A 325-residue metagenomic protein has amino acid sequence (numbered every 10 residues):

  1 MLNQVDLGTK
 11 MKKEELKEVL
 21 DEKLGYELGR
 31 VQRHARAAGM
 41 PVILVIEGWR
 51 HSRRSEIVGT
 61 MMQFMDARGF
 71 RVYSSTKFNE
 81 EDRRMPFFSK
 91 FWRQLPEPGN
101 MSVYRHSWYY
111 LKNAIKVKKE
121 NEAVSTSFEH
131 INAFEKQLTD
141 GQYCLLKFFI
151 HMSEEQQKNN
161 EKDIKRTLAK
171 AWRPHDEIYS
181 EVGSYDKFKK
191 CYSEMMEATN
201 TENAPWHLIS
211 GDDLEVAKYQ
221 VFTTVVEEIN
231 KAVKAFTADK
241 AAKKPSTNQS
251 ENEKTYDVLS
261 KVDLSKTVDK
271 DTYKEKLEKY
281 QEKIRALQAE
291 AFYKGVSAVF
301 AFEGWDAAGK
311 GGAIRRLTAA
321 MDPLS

Functional and structural regions predicted by a protein language model:
M1-S325: Glycine-rich phosphate-binding loop of ATP-dependent small-molecule kinases
